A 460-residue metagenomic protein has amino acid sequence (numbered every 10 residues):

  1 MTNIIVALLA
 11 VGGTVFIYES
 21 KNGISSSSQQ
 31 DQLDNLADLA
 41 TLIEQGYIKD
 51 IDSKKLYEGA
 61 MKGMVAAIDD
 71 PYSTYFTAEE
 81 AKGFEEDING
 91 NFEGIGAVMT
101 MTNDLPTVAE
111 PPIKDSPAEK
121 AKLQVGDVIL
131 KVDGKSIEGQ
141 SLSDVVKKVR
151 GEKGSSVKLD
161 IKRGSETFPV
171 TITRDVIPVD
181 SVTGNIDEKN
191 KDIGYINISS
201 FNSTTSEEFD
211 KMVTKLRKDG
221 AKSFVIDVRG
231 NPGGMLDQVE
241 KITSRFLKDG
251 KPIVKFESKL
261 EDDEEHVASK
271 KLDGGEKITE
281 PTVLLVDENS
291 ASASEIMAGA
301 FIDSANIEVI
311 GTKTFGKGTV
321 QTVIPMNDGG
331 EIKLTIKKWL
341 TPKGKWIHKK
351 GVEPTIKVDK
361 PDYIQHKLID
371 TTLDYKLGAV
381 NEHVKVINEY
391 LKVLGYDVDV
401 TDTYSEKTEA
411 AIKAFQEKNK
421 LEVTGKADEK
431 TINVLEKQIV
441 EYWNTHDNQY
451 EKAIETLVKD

Functional and structural regions predicted by a protein language model:
M1-M101, Q124, V132, I137-E188 (+11 more regions): Intrinsically disordered, Ser/Thr/Pro/Gly-rich linkers and terminal tails that flank and connect PDZ domains
G46-L56, Y72-T77, F224-V225, V254-S258 (+3 more regions): Surface-exposed patches in mature extracellular/periplasmic domains of secreted proteins
G90-K131, K135-G139, L377-D399, T403-E406: PDZ/PDZ-like domain segments forming the peptide/carboxylate-binding groove, activating on the N-terminal beta-strands
S116-V125, D133, S141-K317, Q321-V323: Cleft-lining beta-strand/loop regions that shape enzyme active-site pockets
T314-T319, M326, T341, S405-T408: BRCT (BRCA1 C-terminal) domain core and associated BRCT-interaction motifs
I332-L334: Short, small/polar residue-rich loop motifs at catalytic or cofactor-binding pockets
W339-L373: Primarily N-terminal secretory
D374-I439: Short acidic, glycine/serine/threonine-rich helix-capping segments at coil-helix boundaries
